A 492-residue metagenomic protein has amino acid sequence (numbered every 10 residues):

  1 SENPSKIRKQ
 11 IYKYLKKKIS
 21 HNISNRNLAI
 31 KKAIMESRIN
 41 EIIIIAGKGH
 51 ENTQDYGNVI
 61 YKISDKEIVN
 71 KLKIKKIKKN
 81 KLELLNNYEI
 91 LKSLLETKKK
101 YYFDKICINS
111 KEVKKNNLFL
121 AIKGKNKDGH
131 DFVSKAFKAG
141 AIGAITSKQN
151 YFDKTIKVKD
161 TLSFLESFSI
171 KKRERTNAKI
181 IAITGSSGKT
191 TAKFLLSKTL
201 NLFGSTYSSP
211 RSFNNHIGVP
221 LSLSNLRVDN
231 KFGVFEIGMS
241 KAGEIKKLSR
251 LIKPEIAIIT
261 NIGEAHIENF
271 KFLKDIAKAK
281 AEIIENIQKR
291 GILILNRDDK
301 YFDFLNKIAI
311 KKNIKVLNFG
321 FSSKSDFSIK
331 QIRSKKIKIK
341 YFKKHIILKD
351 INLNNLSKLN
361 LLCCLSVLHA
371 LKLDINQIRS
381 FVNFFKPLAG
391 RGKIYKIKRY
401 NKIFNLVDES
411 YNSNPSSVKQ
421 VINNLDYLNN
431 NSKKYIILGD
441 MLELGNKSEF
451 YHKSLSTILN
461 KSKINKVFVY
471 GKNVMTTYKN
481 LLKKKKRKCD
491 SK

Functional and structural regions predicted by a protein language model:
S1, A46-G47, S147-K148, I180-I181 (+5 more regions): Short beta-strands and strand-loop turn motifs
S1-Y102, K111-L118, K123-D131, F137 (+9 more regions): ATP-dependent carboxylate-amine ligase
S24-L28, T97-I106, S163-E166, N214-G218 (+5 more regions): Short gly/ser/thr-rich secondary-structure transition/capping motifs
I45, N117, A136, F168 (+12 more regions): Residue-level signal for inorganic ion chemistry
L82-K92, S163-R297, Y301-I314, L365-L371: Phosphate-binding loop of NTP-binding sites
A141-Y151, R297-K300, F321-S323, G471-M475: Short, polar loop motifs at secondary-structure junctions
D153-L165: N-terminal pre-Walker A segment at the start of P-loop NTPase domains
A192-S197, S328-I346, K393: Acidic-glycine-rich active-site phosphate/pyrophosphate-binding loop
